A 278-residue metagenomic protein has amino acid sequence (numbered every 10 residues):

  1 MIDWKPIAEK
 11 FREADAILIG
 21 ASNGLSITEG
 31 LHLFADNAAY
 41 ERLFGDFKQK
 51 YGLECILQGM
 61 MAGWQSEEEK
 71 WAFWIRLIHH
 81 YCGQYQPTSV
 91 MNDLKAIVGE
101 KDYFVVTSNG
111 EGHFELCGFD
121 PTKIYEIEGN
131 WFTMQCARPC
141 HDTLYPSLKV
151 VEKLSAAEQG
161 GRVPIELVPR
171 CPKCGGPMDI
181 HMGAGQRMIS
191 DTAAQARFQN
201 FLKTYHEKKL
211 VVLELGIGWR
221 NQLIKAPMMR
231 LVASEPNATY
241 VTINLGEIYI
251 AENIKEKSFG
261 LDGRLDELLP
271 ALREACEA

Functional and structural regions predicted by a protein language model:
M1-A278: Conserved catalytic alpha/beta core of Sir2/sirtuin-type deacylases, generalized to analogous enzyme cores that bind
